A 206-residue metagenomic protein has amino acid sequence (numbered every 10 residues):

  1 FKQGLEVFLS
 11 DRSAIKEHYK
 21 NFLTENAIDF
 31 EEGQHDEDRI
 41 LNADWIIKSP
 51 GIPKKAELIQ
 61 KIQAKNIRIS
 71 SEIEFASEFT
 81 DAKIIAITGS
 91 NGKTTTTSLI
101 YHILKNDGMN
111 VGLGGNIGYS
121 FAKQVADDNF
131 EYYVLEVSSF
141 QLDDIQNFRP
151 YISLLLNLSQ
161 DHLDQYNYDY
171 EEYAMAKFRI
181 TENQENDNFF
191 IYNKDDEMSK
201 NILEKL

Functional and structural regions predicted by a protein language model:
F1-K2, K105: Gly/Ala-rich phosphate-binding loop of Rossmann-like dinucleotide-binding domains, activating on the conserved
Q3-F22: NAD(P)-binding Rossmann-fold cofactor-contacting core
E6, D29-E31, R68, N110: Conserved beta-strand segments of alpha/beta enzyme cores
D11, Q34, I73: Short beta->alpha connector loops at strand-helix junctions that form conserved, small/polar/Pro-enriched
H18-D29, D127-D128: Short, conserved SAM-binding/catalytic segment of Class I S-adenosyl-L-methionine-dependent methyltransferases
T24-R39, A174: Glycine-rich, highly charged phosphate/nucleotide-binding loops
E37-A43, P50-L206: Phosphate-binding loop of NTP-binding sites
